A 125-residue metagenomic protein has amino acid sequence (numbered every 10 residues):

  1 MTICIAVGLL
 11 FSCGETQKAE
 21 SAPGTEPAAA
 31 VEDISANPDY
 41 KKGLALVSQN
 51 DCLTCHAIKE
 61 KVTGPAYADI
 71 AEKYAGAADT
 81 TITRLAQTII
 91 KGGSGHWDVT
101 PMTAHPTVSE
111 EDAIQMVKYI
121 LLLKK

Functional and structural regions predicted by a protein language model:
M1-C4: Sec-dependent signal peptide recognition, specifically the positively charged N-region followed immediately by
L9-S12: C-terminal motif of bacterial Sec signal peptides marking the signal peptidase cleavage site
G14-E20: Signal peptide cleavage region of secreted peptide precursors
P23-V47: Electrostatic cytochrome c docking/interface patches
L44, A57-T88: Gly/Gly-Pro-rich "capping" loops immediately C-terminal to redox-active cysteine motifs in periplasmic/lumenal
S48, E72-A75, D79, I90-S94 (+1 more regions): Sec-exported extracytoplasmic/periplasmic mature domains
Q49-I58, M116: The canonical Cys-X-X-Cys-His
P65-A71, I90-V117: Axial heme c-ligation environment in periplasmic c-type cytochrome domains
